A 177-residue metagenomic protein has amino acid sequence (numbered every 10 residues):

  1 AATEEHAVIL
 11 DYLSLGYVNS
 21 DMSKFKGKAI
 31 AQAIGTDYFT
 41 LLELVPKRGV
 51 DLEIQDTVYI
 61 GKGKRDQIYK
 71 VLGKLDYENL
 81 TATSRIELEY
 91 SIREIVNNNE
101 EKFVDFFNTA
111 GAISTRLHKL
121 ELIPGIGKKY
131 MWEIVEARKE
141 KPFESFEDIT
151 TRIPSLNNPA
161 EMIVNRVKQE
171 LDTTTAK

Functional and structural regions predicted by a protein language model:
A1-N97: Structure-specific DNA junction-binding interface
E5-L10, I123, W132, I153 (+2 more regions): Intrinsically disordered, low-complexity regions
D56-L122, S155, M162-K177: Long, highly charged, low-complexity intrinsically disordered interaction regions that mediate electrostatic DNA/RNA
H118, E140, E144-M162: Compact, charge-rich alpha-helical regulatory domains located at protein termini
I123-P124, E140: Exposed beta-sheet edge/beta-hairpin loop segments within beta-rich domains
G127-K128: Small-residue hinge/turn detector
E133-V135, I149: Short alpha-helical segments in extracytoplasmic peptidoglycan/chitin-binding modules and envelope-associated proteins
